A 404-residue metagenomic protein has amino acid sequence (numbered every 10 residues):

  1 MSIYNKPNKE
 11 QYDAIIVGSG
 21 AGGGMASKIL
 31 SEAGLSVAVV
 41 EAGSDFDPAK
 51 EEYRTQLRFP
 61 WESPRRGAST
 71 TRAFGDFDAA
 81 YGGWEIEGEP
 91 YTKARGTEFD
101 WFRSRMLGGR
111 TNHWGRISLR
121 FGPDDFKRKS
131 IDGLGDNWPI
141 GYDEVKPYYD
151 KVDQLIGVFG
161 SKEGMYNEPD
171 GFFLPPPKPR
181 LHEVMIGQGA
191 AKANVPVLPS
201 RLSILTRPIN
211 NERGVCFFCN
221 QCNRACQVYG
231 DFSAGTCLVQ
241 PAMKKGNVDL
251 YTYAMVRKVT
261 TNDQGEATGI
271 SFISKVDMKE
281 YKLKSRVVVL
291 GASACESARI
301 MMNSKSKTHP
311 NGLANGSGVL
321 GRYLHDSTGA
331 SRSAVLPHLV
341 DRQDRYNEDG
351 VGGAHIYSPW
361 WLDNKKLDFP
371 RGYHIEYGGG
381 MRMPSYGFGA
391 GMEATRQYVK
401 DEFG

Functional and structural regions predicted by a protein language model:
M1-Q11: A short, basic/flexible loop-to-alpha-helix module at the beginning of a structural domain
A14-V39: N-terminal Rossmann-like FAD-binding beta1-loop-alpha1 element of flavoenzymes
G24, Y229, N347-E348: Aromatic-residue-lined binding/catalytic grooves and analogous aromatic/hydrophobic interfacial grooves in multimeric
E32, S36, V40-P60, K245 (+3 more regions): Glycine-rich loop(s) and the adjacent beta-strand/alpha-helix scaffold that form part
S44-S69, S104-H113: Conserved N-terminal glycine-rich FAD pyrophosphate-binding loop of Rossmann-like flavoproteins
S63, A68-W84, Y91-D100, R105 (+3 more regions): Conserved redox-cofactor binding core of oxidoreductases
E85-R103, L107-G108, W138-P139, S317-G404: FAD cofactor-binding and catalytic pocket of flavoenzymes
N210-R213, T261-T268: A short, glycine/Asx- and small/polar-enriched loop/turn that sits immediately N-terminal to a beta-strand
